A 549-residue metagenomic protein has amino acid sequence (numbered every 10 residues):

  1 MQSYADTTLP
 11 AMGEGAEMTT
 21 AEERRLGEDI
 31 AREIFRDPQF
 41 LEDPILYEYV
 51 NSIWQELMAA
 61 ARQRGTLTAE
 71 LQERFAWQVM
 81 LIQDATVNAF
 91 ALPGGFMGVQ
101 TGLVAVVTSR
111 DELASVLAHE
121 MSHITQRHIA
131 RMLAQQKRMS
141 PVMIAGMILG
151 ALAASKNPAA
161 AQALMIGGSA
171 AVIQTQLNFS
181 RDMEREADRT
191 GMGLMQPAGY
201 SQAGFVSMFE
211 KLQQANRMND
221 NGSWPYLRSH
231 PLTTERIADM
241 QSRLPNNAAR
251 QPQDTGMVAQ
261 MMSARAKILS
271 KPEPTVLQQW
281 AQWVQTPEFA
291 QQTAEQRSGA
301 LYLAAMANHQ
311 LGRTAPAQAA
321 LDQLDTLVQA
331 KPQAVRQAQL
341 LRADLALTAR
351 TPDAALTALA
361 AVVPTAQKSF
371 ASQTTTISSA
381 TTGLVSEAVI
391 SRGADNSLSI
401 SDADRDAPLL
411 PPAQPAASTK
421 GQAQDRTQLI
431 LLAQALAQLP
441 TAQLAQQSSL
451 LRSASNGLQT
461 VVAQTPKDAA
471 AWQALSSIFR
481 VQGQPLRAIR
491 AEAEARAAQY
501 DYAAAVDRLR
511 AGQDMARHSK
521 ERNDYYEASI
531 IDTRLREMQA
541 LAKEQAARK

Functional and structural regions predicted by a protein language model:
M1-F90, I173, A215-R217, T314-V328 (+10 more regions): Hydrophobic or amphipathic, alpha-helical segments that drive membrane association/targeting
M12-E14, E28, F40, E48 (+4 more regions): Extracytoplasmic and endomembrane cell-envelope/extracellular-matrix remodeling and assembly machinery
I30, L117-Q126, T190: Active-site His/Glu-centered metal-binding helix of metallohydrolases
L46, L133-A145, A160-A163, G199-F209: Acidic/histidine metal-binding catalytic segments
M97, V106, I124, N247 (+7 more regions): TPR/TPR-like alpha-solenoid repeats
G98-S115: Short pre-active-site segment immediately N-terminal to the catalytic Zn-binding motif
T108-E112, M121-R138: Catalytic Zn2+-binding segment of zinc metalloproteases
P141-K156, A163-V172: Membrane-active amphipathic alpha-helices enriched in small hydrophobic residues
